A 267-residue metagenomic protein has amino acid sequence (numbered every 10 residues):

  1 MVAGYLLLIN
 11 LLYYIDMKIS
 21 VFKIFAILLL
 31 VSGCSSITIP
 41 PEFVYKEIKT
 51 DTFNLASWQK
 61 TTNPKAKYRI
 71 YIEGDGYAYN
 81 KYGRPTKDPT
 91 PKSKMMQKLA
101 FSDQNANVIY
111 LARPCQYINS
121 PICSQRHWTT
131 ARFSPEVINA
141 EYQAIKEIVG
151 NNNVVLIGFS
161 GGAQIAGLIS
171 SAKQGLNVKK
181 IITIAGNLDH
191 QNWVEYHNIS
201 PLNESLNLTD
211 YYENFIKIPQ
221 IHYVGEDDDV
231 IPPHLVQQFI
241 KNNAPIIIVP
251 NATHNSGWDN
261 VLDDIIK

Functional and structural regions predicted by a protein language model:
N54, T62-A112: Short, surface-exposed "cap/lid" segments of acyl-processing enzymes
S124-V149: Alpha/beta-hydrolase active-site loop
I157-A166: Gly/Ala-rich beta-loop-alpha elbow adjacent to hydrolase catalytic centers
I182-N192: Active-site nucleophile loop of the alpha/beta-hydrolase fold
Q191-H254: The feature captures the conserved acid-bearing segment of alpha/beta-hydrolase catalytic domains
G257-K267: Post-His helix in hydrolase/transferase enzymes
